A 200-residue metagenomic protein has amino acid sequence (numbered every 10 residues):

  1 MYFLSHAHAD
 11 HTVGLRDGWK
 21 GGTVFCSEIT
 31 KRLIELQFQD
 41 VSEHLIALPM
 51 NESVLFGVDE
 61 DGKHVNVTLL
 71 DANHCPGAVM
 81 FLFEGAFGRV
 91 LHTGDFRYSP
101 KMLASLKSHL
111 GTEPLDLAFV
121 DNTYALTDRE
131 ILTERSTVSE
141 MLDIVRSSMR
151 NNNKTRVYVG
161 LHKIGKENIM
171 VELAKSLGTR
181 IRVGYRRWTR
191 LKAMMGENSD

Functional and structural regions predicted by a protein language model:
M1, A9-N152, R156-K163: His/Asp/Glu-rich metal-coordinating catalytic cores of metallo-dependent phosphodiesterases/hydrolases acting on
H6: Conserved G/P- and acidic residue-centered "switch" motifs that form tight phosphate/ATP-binding loops in soluble
T133-H162, K166-D200: Hard-cation-handling environments
